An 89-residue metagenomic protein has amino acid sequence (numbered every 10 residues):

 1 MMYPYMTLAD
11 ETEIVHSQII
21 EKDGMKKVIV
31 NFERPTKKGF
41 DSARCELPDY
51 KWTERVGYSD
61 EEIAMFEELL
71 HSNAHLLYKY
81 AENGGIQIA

Functional and structural regions predicted by a protein language model:
M1-K27: Short, charged/polar N-terminal "headpieces" of proteins
M1-Y3, E46, M65: N- and C-terminal low-complexity/disordered segments
Y3-Y5, H16, Y50, Y58 (+1 more regions): Sequence-level detector for tyrosine residue identity
T7, E13, R44-E46, Q87: Ser/Thr- (and often Asn-) enriched beta-sheet segments in non-cytosolic proteins
S17-Y58: A short, structured beta-strand/loop element
V56-A89: Acidic, low-complexity intrinsically disordered segments
